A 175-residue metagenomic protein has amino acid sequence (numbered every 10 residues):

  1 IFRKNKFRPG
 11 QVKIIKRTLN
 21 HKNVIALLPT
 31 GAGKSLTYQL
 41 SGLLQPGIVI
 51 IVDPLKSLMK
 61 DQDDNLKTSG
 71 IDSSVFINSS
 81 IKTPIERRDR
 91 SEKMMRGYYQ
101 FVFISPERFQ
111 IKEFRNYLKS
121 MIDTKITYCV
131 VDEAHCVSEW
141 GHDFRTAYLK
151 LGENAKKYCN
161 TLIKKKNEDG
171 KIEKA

Functional and structural regions predicted by a protein language model:
I1-P29: Conserved pre-motif I regulatory segment
N20-A26, G47-I48, Y98-Q100, E173-A175: Pre-Walker A (Motif I) flank of P-loop NTPase domains
N20-L40, V52-D53: Walker A/P-loop
A32, Q39, I81-Y128, C136-H142: Conserved helix/coil segment N-terminal to the catalytic DExD/H
S35-L36, P46-S69, F76-E86, S105-Q110: Conserved Walker A/P-loop ATP-binding site and its immediately adjacent core in helicase/helicase-like ATPase domains
I51-V52, V102-I104, Y128-V131, I163-K166 (+1 more regions): Structural recognition of the conserved hydrophobic beta-strand(s) that form the central parallel beta-sheet of P-loop
K60, D64, R96, H135 (+1 more regions): ASCE RecA-like P-loop NTPase motor cores that couple ATP hydrolysis to mechanical translocation on nucleic acids
N116-D123, E139-K174: Short, conserved "post-DEAD/DEAH" coupling segment immediately C-terminal to helicase motif II within the SF2/RecA-like
